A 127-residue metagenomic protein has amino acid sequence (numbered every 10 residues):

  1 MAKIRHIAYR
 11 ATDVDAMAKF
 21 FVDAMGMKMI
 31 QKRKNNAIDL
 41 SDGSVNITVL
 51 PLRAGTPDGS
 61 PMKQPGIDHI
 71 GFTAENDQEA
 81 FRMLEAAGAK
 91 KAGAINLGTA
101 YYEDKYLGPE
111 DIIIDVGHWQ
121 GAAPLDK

Functional and structural regions predicted by a protein language model:
M1-D15, I67-F72, G117-K127: N-terminal beta-strand motif that seeds the catalytic metal site of vicinal oxygen chelate
D13-K28, L84: Amphipathic alpha-helical segments
K28-M62, Y106, I113-G121: Conserved short beta-strand elements that form part of the metal-binding/catalytic scaffold of enzyme active sites
K34, G66, A100: Exposed loop/turn and edge beta-strand positions of beta-sandwich/beta-sheet ligand-binding modules
I70-L84: Mid-chain, well-packed structural core segment of small domains
F81-K127: Vicinal oxygen chelate
